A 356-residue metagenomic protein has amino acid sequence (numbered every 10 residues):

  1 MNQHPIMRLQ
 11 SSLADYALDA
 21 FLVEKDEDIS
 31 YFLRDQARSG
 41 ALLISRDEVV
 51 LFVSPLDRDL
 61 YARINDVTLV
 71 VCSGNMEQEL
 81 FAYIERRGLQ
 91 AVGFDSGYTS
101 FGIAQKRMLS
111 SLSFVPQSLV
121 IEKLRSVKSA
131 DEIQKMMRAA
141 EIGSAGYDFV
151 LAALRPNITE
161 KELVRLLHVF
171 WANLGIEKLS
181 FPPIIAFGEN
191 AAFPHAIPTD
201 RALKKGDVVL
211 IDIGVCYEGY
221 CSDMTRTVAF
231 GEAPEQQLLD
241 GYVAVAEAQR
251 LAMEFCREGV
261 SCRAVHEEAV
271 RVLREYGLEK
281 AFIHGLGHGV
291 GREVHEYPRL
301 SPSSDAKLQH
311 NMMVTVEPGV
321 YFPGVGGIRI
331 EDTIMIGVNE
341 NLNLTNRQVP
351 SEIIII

Functional and structural regions predicted by a protein language model:
M1-I356: Active-site neighborhoods and metal-handling regions in enzymes and metal-associated proteins
